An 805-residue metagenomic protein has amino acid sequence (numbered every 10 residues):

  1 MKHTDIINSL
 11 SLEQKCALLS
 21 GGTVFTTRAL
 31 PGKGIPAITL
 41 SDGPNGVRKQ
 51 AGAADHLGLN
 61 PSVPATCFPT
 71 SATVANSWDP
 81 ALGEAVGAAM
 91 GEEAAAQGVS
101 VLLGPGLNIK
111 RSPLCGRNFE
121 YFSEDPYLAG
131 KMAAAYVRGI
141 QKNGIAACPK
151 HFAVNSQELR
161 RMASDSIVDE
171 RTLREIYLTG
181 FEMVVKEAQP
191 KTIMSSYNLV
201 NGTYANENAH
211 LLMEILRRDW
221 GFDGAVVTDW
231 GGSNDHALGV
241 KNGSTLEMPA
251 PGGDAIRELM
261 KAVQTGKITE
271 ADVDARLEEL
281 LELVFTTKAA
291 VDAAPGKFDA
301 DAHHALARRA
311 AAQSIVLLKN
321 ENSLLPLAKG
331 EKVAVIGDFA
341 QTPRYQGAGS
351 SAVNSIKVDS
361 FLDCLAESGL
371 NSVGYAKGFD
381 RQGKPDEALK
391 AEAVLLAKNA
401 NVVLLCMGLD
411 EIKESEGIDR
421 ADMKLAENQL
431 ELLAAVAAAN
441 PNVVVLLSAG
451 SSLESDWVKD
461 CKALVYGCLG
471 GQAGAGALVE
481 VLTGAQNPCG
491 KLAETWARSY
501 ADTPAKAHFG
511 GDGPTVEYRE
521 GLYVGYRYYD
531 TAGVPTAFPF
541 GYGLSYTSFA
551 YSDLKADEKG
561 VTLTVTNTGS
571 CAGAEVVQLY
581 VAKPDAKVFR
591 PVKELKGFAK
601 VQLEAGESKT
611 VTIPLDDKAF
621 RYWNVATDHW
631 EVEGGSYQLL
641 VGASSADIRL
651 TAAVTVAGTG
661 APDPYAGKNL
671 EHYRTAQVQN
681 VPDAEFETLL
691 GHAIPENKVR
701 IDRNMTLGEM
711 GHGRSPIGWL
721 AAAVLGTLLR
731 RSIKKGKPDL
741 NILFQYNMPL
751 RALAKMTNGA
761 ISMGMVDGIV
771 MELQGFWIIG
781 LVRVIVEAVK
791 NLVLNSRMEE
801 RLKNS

Functional and structural regions predicted by a protein language model:
M1-K618, Y622, S636-L640, S645 (+5 more regions): Glycoside hydrolase catalytic-domain context in secreted enzymes
D617-P664: Terminal connector regions
S645, A652-L720, V724: Charged, amphipathic alpha-helical linkers/stalks
L689-S805: Long, compositionally biased, glycine/small-hydrophobic-enriched stretches that function as flexible linkers, tethers
